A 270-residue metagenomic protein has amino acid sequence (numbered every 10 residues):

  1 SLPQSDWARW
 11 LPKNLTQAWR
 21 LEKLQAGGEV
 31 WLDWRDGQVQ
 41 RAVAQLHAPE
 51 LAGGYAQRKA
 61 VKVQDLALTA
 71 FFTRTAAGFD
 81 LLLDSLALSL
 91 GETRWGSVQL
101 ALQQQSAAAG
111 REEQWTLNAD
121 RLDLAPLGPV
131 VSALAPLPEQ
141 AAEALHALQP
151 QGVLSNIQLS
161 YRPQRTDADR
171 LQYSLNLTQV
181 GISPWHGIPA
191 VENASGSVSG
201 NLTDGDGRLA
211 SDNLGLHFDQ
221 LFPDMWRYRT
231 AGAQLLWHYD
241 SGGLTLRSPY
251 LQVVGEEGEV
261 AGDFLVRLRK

Functional and structural regions predicted by a protein language model:
S1-T93, Q103-W185, G196-V198, T203-D204 (+2 more regions): Extended amphipathic, helix-rich lipid-handling scaffolds
I188: Ordered, soluble secondary-structure elements with a strong preference for glycine-centered loop motifs and nearby
E192-N193: Short coil-to-beta strand junction motifs in C2/discoidin
